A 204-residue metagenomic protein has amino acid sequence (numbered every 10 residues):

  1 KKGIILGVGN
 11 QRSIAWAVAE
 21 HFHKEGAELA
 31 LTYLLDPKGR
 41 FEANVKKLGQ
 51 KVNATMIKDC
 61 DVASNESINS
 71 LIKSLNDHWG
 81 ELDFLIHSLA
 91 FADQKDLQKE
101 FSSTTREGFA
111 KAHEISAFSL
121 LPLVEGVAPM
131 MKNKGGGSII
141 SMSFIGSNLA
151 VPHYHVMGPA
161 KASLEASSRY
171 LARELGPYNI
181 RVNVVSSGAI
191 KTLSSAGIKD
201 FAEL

Functional and structural regions predicted by a protein language model:
K1-G108, A196-D200: Short-chain dehydrogenase/reductase
G7-I14, V18, A90-P122, K132 (+3 more regions): Catalytic loop of short-chain dehydrogenase/reductase
A27, G136, I180: Short phosphate-binding/catalytic loops that engage adenosine nucleotides
K46-L48, V156, P177, A189-L204: A glycine/serine/threonine-rich, flexible loop-to-helix segment that serves as the NAD(P) cofactor-binding "lid"
E81, N179-R181: Residues at or immediately flanking beta-strands
